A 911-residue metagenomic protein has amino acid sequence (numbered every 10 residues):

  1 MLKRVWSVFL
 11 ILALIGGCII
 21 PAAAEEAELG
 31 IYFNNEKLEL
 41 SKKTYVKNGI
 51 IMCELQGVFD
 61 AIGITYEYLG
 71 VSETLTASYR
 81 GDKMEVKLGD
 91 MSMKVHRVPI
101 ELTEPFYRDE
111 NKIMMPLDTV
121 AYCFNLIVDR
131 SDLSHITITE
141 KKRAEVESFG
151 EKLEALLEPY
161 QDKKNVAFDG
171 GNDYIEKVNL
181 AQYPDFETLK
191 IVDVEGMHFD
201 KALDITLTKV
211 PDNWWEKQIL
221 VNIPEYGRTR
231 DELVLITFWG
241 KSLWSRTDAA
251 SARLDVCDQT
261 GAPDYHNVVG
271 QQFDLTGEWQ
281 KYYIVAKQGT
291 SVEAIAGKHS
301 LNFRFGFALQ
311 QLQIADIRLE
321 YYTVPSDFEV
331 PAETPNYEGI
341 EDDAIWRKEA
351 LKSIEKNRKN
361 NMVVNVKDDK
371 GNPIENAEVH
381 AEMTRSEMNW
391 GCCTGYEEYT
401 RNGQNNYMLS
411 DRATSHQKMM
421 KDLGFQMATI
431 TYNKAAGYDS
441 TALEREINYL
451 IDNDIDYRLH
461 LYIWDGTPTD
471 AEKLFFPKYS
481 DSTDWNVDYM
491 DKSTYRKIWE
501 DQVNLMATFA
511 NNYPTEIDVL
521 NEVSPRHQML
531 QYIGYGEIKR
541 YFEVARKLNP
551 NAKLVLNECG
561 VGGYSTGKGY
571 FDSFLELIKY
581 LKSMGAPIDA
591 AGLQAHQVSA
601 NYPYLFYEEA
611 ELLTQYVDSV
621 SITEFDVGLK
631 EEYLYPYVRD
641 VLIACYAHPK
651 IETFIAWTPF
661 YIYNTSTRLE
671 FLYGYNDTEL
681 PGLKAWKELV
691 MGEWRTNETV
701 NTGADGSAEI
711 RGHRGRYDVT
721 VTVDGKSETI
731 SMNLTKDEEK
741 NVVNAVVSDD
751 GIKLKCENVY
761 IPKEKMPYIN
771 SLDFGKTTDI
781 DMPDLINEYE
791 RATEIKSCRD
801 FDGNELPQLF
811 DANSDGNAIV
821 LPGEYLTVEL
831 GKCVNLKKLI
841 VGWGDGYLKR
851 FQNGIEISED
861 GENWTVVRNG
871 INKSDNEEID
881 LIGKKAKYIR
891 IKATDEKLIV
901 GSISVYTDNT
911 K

Functional and structural regions predicted by a protein language model:
C18-S148: Primary recognition of N-terminal secretory signal peptides and signal-anchoring hydrophobic helices
E147-T394, N406-D411, N549-P550: Extracellular and organelle-lumenal recognition/adhesion modules and their flexible linkers in secreted
A167-I175, P325, T384-I451, I455-T494 (+2 more regions): N-terminal substrate-binding region of glycoside hydrolase catalytic domains
P325-E375, H380-E398, T431, R458 (+8 more regions): Beta-strand-rich domain onsets/edges
P325-V330, T334, T441, K473-E576 (+3 more regions): Active-site cleft segment of glycoside hydrolase catalytic domains centered on the general acid/base Glu
E329-E341, F509, D518, H527-L530 (+8 more regions): Aromatic-rich peripheral "rim/lid" segments of glycoside hydrolase catalytic domains that contact and position glycan
K755-L836, G842-R850, N869-G870, Y906-T910: Disordered, acidic Ser/Thr/Pro-rich linker "stalks" and the adjacent N-terminal cap of the next globular domain
P822-E824, D845-N909: Trp- and acidic/polar-enriched beta-sheet ligand-binding modules for extracellular glycan and matrix recognition
